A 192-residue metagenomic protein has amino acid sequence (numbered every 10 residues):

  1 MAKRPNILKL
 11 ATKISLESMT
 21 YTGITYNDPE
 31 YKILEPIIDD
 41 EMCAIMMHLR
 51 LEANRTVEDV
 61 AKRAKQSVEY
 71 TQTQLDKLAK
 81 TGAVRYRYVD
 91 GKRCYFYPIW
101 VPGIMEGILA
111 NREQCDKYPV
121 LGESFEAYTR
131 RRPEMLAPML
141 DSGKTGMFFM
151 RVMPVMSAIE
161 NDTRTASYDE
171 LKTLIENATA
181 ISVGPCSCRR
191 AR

Functional and structural regions predicted by a protein language model:
M1-Y31: Long, low-complexity, charged/polar intrinsically disordered regions in eukaryotic proteins
P36-C43: Short helix-coil-helix linker/hinge
M46-M47: Hydrophobic residues on short alpha-helical segments
L51-A64: Short acidic, hydrophobic short linear motifs in intrinsically disordered regions
A64-K80: Short amphipathic alpha-helical interaction segments
A79-D90: A short, conserved structural fragment
G91-R132: Short, amphipathic alpha-helical interaction segments positioned at domain boundaries
R132-R192: Catalytic cores of enzyme domains
